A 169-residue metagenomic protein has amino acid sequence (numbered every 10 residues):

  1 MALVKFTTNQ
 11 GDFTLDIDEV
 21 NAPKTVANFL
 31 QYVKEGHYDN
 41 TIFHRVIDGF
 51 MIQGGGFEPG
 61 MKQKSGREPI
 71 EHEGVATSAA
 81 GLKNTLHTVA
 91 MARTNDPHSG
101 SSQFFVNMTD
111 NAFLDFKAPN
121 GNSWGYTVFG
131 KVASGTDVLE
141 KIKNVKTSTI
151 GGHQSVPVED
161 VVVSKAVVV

Functional and structural regions predicted by a protein language model:
M1-V169: Cyclophilin-like peptidyl-prolyl cis-trans isomerases
